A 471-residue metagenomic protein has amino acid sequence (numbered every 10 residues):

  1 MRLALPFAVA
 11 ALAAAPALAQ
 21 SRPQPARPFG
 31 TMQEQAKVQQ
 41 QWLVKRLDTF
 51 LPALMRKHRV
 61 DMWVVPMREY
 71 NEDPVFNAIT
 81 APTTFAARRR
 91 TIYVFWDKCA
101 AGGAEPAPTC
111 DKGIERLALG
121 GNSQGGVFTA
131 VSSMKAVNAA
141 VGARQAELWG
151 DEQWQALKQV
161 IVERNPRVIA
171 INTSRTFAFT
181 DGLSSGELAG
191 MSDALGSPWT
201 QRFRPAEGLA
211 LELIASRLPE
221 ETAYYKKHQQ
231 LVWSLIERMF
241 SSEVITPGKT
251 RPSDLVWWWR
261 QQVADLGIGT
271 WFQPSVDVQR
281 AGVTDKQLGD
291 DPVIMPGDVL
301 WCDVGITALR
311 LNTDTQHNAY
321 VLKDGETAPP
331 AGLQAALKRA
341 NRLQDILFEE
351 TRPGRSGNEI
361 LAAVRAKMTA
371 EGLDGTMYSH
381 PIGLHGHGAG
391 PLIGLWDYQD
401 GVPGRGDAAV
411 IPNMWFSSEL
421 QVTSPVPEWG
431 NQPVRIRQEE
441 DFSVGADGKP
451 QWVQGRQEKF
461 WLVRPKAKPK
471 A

Functional and structural regions predicted by a protein language model:
M1-F7: Bacterial N-terminal signal peptides that target proteins for export
A14-P16: N-terminal signal peptide c-region/cleavage motif recognized by signal peptidases
Q20-A471: Active-site neighborhoods and metal-handling regions in enzymes and metal-associated proteins
